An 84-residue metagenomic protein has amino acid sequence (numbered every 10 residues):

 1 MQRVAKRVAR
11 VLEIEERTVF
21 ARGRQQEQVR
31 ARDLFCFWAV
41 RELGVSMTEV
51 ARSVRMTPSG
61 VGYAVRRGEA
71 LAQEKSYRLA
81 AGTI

Functional and structural regions predicted by a protein language model:
M1-V4, R32, A64, A80: Alpha-helical structural motif
M1-V8, G68-A72: An acidic intrinsically disordered interaction segment
K6, F37, T48: Residues within the helices of the helix-turn-helix
V8-R32, S53, S59, Q73-I84: Short, Lys/Arg-enriched anionic-surface-contact patches
V29-V45: Short, amphipathic alpha-helical "recognition" segments used to contact nucleic acids or chromatin
V40, V65, A72: DNA major-groove recognition helix of helix-turn-helix
S53, A64, G68: Residues in the recognition helix of alpha-helical DNA-binding motifs
